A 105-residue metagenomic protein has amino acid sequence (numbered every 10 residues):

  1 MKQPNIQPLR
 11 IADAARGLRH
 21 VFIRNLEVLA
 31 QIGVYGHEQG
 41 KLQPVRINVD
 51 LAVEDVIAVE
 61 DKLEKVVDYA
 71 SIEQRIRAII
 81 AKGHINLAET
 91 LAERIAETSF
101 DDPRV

Functional and structural regions predicted by a protein language model:
M1-V105: N-terminal, polar/charged subdomain of small-to-medium soluble alpha/beta proteins
